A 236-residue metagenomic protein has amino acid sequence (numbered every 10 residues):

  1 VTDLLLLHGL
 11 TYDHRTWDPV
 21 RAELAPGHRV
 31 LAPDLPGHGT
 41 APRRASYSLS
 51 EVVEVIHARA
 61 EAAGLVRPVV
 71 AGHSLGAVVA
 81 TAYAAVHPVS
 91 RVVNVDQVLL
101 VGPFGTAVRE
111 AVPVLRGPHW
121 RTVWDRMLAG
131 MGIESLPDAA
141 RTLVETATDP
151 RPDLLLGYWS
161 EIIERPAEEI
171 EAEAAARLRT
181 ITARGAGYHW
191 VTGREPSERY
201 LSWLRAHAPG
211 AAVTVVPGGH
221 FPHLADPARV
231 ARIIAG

Functional and structural regions predicted by a protein language model:
V1-P42: Conserved HGGG/HGGXW glycine-rich cap/lid loop of the alpha/beta-hydrolase fold
Y12, S74-A77: Active-site loop->helix "elbow" adjoining a glycine-rich segment at hydrolase catalytic centers
A22, L31-A71, L75, R232: Active-site loop/oxyanion-hole signature of alpha/beta-hydrolase fold enzymes
V79-Y83: Hydrolases whose catalytic domains are alpha/beta-hydrolase-1, hotdog thioesterase, or metallo-beta-lactamase-like
A85, V89-W124: Flexible "cap/lid" loop of the alpha/beta hydrolase fold
P103-G105, R121-I181: Conserved alpha/beta-hydrolase catalytic His-Asp/Glu region
P152-G210, T214-P217, H223: Conserved serine/cysteine hydrolase catalytic core
L224-A235: Post-His helix in hydrolase/transferase enzymes
